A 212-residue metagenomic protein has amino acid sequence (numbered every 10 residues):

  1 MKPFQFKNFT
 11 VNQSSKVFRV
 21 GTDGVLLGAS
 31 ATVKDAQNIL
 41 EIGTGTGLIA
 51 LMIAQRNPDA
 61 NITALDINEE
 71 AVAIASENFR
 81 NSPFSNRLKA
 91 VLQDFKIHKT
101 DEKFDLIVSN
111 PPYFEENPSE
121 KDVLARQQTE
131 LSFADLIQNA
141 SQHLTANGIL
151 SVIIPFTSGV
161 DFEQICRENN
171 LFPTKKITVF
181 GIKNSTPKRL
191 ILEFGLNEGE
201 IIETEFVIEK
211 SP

Functional and structural regions predicted by a protein language model:
K2-N38, T44, L51-Q55, E193 (+1 more regions): SAM-dependent Rossmann-like transferase core, predominantly class I methyltransferases with a strong bias toward
Q5, V33, F84, R167-N170 (+1 more regions): Short, structurally constrained coil/turn elements that cap an alpha-helix or connect an alpha-helix to the following
T10-N12, K16, S132-E193: Conserved Class I SAM-dependent methyltransferase catalytic core
L27, N110, L136, F194: Residue-level signal for inorganic ion chemistry
A29-D101, L106-S109, F114-N117: Conserved SAM/SAH cofactor-binding pocket of Class I
S76-E77, S119-K121, E163-C166: Short amphipathic alpha-helical segments
P111-D135: Mobile active-site "lid"/loop adjacent to the S-adenosyl-L-methionine
G181-P212: SAM/dcSAM-binding transferase cores
